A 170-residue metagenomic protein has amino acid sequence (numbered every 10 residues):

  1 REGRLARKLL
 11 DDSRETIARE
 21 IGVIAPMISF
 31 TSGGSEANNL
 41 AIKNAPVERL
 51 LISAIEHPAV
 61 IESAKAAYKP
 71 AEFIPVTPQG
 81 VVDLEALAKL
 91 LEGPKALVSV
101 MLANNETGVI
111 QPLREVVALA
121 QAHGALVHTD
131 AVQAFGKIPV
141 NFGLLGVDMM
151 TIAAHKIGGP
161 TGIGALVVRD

Functional and structural regions predicted by a protein language model:
R1-D170: Pyridoxal 5′-phosphate
